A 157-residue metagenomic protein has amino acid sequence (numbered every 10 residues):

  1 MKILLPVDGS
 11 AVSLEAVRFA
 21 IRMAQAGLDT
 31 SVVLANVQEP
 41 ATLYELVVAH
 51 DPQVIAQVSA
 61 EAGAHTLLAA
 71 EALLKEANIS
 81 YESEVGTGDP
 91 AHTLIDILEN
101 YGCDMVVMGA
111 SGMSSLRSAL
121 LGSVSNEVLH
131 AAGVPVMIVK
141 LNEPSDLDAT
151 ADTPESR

Functional and structural regions predicted by a protein language model:
M1-H50, S156-R157: Small/aliphatic-rich secondary-structure junction motif
S13-A16, A20, A70, S125 (+1 more regions): Small-residue (primarily alanine) positions within well-ordered alpha-helices, especially packing/interaction faces
F19, V58-A69, T93: Short, solvent-exposed amphipathic alpha-helices that sit in or adjacent to ligand/effector-binding or catalytic
N36-H65, P144-R157: Acidic, proline/glycine-rich short linear motifs
Y81-S83: Rossmann-fold cofactor-recognition segment
V85-T93: Charged docking surfaces used in two-component/phosphorelay signaling
D96-D148, P154-R157: Gly/Ser-rich helix-loop-strand patches that form or flank binding pockets for ribonucleotide-derived cofactors
